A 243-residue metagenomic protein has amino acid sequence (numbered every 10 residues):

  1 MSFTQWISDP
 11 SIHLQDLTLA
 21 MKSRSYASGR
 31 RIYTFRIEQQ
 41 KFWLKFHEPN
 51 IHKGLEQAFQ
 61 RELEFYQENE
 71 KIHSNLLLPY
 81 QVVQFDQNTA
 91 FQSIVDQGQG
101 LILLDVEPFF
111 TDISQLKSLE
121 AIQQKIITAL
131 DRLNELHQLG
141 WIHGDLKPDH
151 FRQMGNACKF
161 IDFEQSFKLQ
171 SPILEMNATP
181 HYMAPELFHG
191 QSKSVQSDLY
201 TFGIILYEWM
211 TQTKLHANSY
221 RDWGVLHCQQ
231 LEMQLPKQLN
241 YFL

Functional and structural regions predicted by a protein language model:
S2-E38: ATP-binding glycine-rich phosphate-binding loop
S28-Q67: ATP-binding glycine-rich loop module of kinase domains
L78-K117: Conserved structural core of kinase catalytic domains
H137-Q153: Catalytic-loop of the protein kinase fold
I173-L187: Conserved activation segment of eukaryotic-like protein kinases, specifically the C-terminal portion of the activation
D198: Conserved catalytic-loop aspartate of Hanks-type protein kinases
